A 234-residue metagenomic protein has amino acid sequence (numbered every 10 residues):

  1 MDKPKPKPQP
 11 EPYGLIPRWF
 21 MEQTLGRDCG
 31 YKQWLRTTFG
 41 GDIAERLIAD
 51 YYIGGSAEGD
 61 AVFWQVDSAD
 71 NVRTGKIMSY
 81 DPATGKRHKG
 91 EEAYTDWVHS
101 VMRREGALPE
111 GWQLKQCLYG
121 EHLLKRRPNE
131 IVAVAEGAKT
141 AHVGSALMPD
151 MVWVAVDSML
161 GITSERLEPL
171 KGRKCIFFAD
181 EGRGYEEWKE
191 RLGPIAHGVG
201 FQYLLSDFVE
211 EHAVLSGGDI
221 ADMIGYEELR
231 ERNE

Functional and structural regions predicted by a protein language model:
M1, R46, W97, V101-R104 (+3 more regions): Compositionally biased, intrinsically disordered low-complexity segments
M1-R73, L123-P128, E231-E234: TOPRIM metal-binding catalytic domain and adjacent DNA-binding surface shared by DnaG-type primases
R18, A44-E45, D50, G59-D60 (+8 more regions): Intrinsically disordered, low-complexity, compositionally biased regions/tails
V62-K171: Phosphate-handling DNA/RNA-contact segment within nucleic-acid enzymes
S68, G85, N129-V132, A138-E234: TOPRIM fold recognition
